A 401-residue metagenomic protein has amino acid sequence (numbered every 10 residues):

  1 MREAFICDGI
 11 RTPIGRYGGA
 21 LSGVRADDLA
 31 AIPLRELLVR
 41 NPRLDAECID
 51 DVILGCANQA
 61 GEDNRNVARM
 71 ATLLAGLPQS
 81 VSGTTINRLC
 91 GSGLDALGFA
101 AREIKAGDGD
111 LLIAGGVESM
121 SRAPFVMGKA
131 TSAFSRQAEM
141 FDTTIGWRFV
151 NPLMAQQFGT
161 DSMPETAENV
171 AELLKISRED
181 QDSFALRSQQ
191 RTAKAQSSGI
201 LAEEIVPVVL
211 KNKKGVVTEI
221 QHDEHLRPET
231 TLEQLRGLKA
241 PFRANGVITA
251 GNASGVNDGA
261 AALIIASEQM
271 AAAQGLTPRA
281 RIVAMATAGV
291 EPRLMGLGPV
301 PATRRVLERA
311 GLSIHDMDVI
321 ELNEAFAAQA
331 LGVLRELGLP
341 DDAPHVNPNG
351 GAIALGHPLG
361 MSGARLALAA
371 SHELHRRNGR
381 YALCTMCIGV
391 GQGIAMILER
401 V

Functional and structural regions predicted by a protein language model:
M1-A26, I145, P152, L232-L297 (+6 more regions): Condensing-enzyme catalytic core mediating Claisen C-C bond formation in acyl metabolism
M1-A71, A75, T166-R178, S188 (+4 more regions): Conserved active-site "lid/cap" helical segment
R11-T12, G23, D27-I32, R43 (+3 more regions): N-terminal extracellular/periplasmic Venus flytrap/periplasmic-binding protein-like
V24, C56-L112, T144-W147, Q157-M163 (+4 more regions): Conserved catalytic cysteine-centered active-site region of acyl-thioester-dependent Claisen-condensing enzymes
I86-E118, A171-I200, A262-Q269, G332-R335 (+2 more regions): Active-site-proximal alpha-helical scaffold in enzymes
L111-N169: Flexible glycine-/small-residue-enriched beta->alpha junction loops that bind anionic phosphate/pyrophosphate groups
E168, N212-K213, V283-A354: Active-site pocket-lining segment
